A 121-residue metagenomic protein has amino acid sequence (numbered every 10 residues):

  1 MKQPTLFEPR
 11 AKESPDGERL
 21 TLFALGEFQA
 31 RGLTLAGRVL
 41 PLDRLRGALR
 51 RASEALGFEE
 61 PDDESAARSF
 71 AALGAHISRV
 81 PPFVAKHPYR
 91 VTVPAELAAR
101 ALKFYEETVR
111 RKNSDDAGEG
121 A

Functional and structural regions predicted by a protein language model:
M1: P-loop/Walker A NTP-binding region and its immediately flanking N-terminal helices in P-loop NTPase folds
T5-V39: Positively charged, polyanion-binding regions of nucleic-acid-associated proteins
F7-K12, L42-L45, A55-G57: Generic detector of short, locally flexible boundary/turn motifs and exposed helical patches
R19-A24, R46-P82: Charge-enriched amphipathic alpha-helical scaffolds
G32-A36, G57, S78, N113: Residue-level signal for secondary-structure boundary elements
L35-L49: Short acidic, hydrophobic short linear motifs in intrinsically disordered regions
V80-A121: Phospho-regulated, low-complexity intrinsically disordered regions of nuclear gene-regulatory and chromatin-associated
